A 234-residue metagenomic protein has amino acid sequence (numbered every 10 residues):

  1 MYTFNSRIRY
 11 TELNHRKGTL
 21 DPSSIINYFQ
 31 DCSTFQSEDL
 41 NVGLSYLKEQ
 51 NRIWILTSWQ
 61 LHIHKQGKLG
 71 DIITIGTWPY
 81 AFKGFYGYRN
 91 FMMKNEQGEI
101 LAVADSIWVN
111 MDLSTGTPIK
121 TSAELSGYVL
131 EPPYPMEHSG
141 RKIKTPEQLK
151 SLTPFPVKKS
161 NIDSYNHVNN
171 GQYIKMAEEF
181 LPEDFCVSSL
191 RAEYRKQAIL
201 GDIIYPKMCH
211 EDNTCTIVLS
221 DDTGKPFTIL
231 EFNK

Functional and structural regions predicted by a protein language model:
M1-L56, V103-D105, N110-F185: Hot-dog-fold acyl-thioester-processing enzymes
Y2-N5, Q60-T145, A198-L200, C209-K234: HotDog/MaoC-like acyl-thioester-processing domains
N51-Q66, C186-Q197: Small beta-barrel nucleic-acid-binding modules, principally OB-folds
L149, F155-E231: Acidic/His-leaning functional-site neighborhoods
